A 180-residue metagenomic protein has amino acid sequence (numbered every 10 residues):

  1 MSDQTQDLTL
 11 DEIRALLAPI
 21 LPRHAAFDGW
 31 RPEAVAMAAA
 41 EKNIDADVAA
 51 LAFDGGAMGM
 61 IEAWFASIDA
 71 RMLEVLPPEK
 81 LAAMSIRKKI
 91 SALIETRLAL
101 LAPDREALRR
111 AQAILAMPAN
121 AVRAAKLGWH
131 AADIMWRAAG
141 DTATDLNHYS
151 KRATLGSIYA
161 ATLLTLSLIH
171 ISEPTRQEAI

Functional and structural regions predicted by a protein language model:
S2-D47, G55-E62, A66: Short, amphipathic alpha-helix enriched in basic
L8, E12, R110-L127: Domain-scale activation on soluble regions of proteins
D11, L76-R110: Hydrophobic alpha-helical connector segments
I68-L76: Conserved phosphoryl-transfer catalytic core
A119-D141, S150-A160: Amphipathic alpha-helical packing segments from all-alpha helical-bundle domains
Y159-L168: Amphipathic C-terminal alpha-helical segment
I169-I180: Residue-level detector of conserved catalytic or cofactor/ligand-binding positions in enzyme active sites
